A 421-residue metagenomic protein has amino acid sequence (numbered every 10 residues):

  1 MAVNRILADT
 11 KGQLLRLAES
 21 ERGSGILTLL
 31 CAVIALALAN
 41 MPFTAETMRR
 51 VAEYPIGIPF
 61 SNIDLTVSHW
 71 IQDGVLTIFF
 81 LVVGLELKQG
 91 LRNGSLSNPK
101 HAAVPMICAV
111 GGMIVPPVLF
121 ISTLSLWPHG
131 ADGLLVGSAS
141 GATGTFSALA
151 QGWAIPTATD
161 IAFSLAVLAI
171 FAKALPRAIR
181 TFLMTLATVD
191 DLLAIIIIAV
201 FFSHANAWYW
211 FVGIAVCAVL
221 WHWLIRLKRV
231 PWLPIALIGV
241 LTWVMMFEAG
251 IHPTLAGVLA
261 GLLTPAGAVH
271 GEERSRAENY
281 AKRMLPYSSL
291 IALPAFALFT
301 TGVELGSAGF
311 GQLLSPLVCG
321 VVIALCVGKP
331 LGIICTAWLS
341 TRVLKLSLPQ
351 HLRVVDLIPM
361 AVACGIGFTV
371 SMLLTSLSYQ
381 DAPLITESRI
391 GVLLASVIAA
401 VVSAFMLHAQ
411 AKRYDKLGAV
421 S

Functional and structural regions predicted by a protein language model:
A2-S20, A37-N40, P231-L241, M245-E248 (+2 more regions): Predominantly late transmembrane helices and immediately cytosolic-facing juxtamembrane segments
K11-L15, L81-S97, L165-P176, V219-V230 (+3 more regions): C-terminal ends of transmembrane helices
L27-N40, F79-L85, V115-I121, A169 (+5 more regions): Hydrophobic core segments of alpha-helical transmembrane domains in multi-pass membrane transport and ion-translocation
L38-R50, N62-I71, V82-N98, I114-W153: Transmembrane alpha-helix boundary signature
H69-F80, L134-S138, T145-A162, S203-V216 (+2 more regions): Structural signature of hydrophobic alpha-helical transmembrane segments
G90-V118, A207-V216, L305-L331, V354 (+2 more regions): Entry/N-cap segments of selected transmembrane alpha helices and their immediately preceding amphipathic helices
I107-L149, W153-L165, V322-S378, L394-V397 (+1 more regions): Transmembrane alpha-helices that form the ion-translocation and gating core of multi-pass ion transport proteins
L168-P265: Functional cores that coordinate and move charged inorganic groups
